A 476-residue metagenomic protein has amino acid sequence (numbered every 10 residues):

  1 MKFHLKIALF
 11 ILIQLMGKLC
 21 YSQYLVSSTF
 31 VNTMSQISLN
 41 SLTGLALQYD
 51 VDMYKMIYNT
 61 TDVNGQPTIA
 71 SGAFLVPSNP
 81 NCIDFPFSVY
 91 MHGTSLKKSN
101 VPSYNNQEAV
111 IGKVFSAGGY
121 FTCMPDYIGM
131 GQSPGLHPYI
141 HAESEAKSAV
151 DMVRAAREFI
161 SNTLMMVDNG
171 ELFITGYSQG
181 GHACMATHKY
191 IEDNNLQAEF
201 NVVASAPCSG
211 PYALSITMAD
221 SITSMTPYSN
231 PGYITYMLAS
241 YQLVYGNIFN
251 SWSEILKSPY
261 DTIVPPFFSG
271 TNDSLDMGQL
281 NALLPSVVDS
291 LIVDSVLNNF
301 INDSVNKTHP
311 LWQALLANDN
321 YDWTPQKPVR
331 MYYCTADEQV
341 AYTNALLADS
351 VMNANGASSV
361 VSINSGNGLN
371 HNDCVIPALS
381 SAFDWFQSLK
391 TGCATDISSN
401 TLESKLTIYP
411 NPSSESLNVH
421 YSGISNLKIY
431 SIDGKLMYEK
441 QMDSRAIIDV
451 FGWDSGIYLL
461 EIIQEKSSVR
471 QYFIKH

Functional and structural regions predicted by a protein language model:
K18-L19, T401-H476: C-terminal outer-membrane/trafficking sorting elements
S22-I83: Catalytic-loop region of hydrolases
N64-P67, L75-V114: Short, surface-exposed "cap/lid" segments of acyl-processing enzymes
Y139-N162: Alpha/beta-hydrolase active-site loop
R154-P227: Primarily recognizes the serine-hydrolase "nucleophile elbow" in alpha/beta-hydrolase and SGNH/GDSL folds
C208-D322: Accessory cap/linker subdomain of secreted extracellular hydrolases
A219, L311-A314, N318, Q339 (+2 more regions): C-terminal catalytic histidine-bearing segment of alpha/beta-hydrolase fold enzymes
R330-D337: Short beta-strand/loop motif that positions the catalytic acidic residue of the alpha/beta-hydrolase fold
